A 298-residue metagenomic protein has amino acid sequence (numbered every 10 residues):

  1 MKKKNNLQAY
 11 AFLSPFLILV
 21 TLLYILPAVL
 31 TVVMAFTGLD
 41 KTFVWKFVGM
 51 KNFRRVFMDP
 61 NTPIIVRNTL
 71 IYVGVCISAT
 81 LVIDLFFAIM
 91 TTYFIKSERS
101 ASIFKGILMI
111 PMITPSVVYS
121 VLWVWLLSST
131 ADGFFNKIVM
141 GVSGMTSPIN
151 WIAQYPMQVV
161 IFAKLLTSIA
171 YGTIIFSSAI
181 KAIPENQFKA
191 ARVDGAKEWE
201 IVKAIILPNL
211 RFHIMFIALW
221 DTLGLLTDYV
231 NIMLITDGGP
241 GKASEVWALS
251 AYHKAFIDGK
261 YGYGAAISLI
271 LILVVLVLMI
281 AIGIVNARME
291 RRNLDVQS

Functional and structural regions predicted by a protein language model:
M1-K3: N-terminal hydrophobic targeting signals that begin at the initiator methionine
N5-S298: A structural signal for multi-pass alpha-helical bundles of membrane permease subunits that mediate small-molecule
